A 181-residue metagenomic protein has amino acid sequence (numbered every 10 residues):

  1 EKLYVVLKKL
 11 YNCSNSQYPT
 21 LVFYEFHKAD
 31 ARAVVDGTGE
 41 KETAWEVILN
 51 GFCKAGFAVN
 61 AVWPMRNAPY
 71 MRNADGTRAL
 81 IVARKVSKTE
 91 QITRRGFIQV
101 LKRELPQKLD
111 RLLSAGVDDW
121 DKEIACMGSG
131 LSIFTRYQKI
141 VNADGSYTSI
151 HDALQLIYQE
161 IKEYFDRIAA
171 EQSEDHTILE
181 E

Functional and structural regions predicted by a protein language model:
E1-E181: S-adenosyl-L-methionine-dependent nucleic acid methyltransferase catalytic domains
